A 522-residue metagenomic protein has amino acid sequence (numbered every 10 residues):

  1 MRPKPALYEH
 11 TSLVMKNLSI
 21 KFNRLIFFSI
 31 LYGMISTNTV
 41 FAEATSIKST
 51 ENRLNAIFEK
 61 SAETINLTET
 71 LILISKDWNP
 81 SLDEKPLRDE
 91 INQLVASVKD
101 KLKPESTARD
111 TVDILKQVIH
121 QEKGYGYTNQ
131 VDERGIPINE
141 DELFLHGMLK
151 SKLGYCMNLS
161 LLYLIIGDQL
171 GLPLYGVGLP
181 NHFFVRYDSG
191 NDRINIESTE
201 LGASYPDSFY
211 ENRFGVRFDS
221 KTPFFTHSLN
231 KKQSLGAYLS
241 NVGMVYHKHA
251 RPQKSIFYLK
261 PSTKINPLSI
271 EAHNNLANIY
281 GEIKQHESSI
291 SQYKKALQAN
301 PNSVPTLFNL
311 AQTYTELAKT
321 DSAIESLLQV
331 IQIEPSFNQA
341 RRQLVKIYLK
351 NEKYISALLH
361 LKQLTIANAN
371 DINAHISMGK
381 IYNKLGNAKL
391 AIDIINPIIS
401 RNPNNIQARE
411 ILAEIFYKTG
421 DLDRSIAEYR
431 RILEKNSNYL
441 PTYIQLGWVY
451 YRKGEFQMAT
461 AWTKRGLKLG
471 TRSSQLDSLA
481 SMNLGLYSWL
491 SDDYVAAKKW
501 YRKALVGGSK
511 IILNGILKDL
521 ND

Functional and structural regions predicted by a protein language model:
E84-H146: Secondary-structure boundary elements
G236, I270-E271, V304-P305, N338-Q339 (+6 more regions): Helix-start (N-cap) detector for alpha-helical repeat units in TPR-like alpha-solenoids, especially tetratricopeptide
K248, E282-I283, E316-L317, K350-N351 (+5 more regions): Register position in tetratricopeptide repeats
S262, K295-A296, Q329-V330, Q363-L364 (+4 more regions): Canonical positions in the second alpha-helix
I265, A299, I333, A367 (+4 more regions): Structural marker of alpha-solenoid helical repeat scaffolds
